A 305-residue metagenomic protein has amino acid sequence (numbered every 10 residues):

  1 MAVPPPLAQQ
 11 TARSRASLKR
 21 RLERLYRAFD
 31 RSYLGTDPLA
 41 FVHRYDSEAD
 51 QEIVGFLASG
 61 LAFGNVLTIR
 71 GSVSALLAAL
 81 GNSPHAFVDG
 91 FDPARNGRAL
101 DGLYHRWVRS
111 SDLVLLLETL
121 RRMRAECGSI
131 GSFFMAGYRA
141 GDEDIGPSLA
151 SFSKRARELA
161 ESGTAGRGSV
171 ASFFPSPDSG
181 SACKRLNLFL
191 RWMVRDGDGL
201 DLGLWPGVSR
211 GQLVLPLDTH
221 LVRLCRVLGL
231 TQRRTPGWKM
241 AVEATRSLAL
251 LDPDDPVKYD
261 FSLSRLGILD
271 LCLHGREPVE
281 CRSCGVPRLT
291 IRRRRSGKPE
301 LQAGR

Functional and structural regions predicted by a protein language model:
M1-R305: HhH-family (HhH-GPD) DNA N-glycosylase catalytic core used in base-excision repair
